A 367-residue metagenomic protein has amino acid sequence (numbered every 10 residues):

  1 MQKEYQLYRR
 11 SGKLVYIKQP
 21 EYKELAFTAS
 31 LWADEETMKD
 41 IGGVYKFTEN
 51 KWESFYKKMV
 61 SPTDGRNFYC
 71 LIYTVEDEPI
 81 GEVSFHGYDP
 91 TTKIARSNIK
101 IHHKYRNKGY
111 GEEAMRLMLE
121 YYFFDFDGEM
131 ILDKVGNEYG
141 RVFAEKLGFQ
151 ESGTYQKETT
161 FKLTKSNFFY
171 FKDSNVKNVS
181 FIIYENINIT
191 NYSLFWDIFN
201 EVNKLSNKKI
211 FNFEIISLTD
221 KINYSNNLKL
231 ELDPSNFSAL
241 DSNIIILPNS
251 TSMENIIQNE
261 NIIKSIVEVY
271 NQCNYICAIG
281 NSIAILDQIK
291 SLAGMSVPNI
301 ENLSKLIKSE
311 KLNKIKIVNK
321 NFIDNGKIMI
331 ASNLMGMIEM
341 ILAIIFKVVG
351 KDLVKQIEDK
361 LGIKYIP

Functional and structural regions predicted by a protein language model:
M1-L25, S30-D34, Y73-N175: Acyl-donor (CoA/ACP) binding surface of acyl/acetyltransferases
G12-L14, I323-I328: Beta-strand-turn-beta hairpins that frame and shape the catalytic cleft of phosphate-ester-processing enzymes
E36-K57: Conserved GNAT-fold acetyl-CoA-binding loop/helix
K57-L71: A short helix-loop-beta-strand connector motif used in the catalytic cores of GNAT acetyltransferases and, in some
V135, I183, S217, G280 (+1 more regions): Short beta-strand/turn micro-motifs composed of small residues that flank or help shape donor/cofactor-binding pockets
S152-G153, A293-N302, K316-V318: Short hydrophobic/aromatic-enriched beta-strand-loop microsegments
D173-Q272, I285-Q288, A293-G294, S309-N313 (+3 more regions): Extended, subdomain-level signal for the structured scaffold at the beginning of enzyme domains
